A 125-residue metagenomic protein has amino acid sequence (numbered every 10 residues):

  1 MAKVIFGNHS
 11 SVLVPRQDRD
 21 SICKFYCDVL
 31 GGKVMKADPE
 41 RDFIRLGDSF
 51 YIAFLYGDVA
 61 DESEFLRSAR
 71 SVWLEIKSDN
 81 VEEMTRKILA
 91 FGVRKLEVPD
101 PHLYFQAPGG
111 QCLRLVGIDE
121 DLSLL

Functional and structural regions predicted by a protein language model:
M1-C23, S71-L74, D119-L125: N-terminal beta-strand motif that seeds the catalytic metal site of vicinal oxygen chelate
G7-R16, L46, E62-L89, P101-Q111: Vicinal oxygen chelate
V12, F25, V29-L30, I52-F54 (+3 more regions): Generic hydrophobic secondary-structure signal
Q17-V34, T85-A90: Amphipathic alpha-helical segments
C23, P39, R45-G47, K87-L89 (+1 more regions): A generic "cationic amphipathic patch" detector
K33-S68, F105, C112-E120: Conserved short beta-strand elements that form part of the metal-binding/catalytic scaffold of enzyme active sites
R94-E97: Short loop/turn motifs at secondary-structure junctions and domain boundaries
